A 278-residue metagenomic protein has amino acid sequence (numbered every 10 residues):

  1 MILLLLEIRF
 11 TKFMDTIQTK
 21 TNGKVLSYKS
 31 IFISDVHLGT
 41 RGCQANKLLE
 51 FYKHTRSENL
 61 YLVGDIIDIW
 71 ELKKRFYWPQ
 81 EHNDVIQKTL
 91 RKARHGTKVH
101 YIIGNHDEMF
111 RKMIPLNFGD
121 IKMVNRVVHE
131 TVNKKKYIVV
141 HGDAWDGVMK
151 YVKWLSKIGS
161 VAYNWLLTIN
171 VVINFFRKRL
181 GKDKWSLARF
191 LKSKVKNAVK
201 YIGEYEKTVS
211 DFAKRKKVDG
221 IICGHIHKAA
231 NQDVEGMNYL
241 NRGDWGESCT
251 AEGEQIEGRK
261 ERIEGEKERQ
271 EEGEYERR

Functional and structural regions predicted by a protein language model:
M1-T16, E266-E274: N-terminal amphipathic/basic-hydrophobic helices that include classical n-h-c signal peptides and signal-anchor
I17-G42, N174-K194: Mobile, glycine- and charge-enriched loop segments and immediately flanking short secondary-structure elements within
G23-K24, K29, L38-V132: Core catalytic region of metal-dependent phosphoesterases/phosphodiesterases, especially metallo-beta-lactamase-like
S30-F32, L60-L62, I138, I222: Residue-level marker for buried hydrophobic side chains located in beta-strands that build the well-ordered beta-sheet
G119-N125, I138, D143, V148-L155 (+2 more regions): Conserved beta-sheet core of the metallophosphoesterase superfamily
H129-N133, D233-E268, E272-R278: Binuclear metal-dependent phosphoesterase catalytic core
G142-Y205: Active-site-proximal loop/helix segment associated with metal-binding centers of metalloenzymes
